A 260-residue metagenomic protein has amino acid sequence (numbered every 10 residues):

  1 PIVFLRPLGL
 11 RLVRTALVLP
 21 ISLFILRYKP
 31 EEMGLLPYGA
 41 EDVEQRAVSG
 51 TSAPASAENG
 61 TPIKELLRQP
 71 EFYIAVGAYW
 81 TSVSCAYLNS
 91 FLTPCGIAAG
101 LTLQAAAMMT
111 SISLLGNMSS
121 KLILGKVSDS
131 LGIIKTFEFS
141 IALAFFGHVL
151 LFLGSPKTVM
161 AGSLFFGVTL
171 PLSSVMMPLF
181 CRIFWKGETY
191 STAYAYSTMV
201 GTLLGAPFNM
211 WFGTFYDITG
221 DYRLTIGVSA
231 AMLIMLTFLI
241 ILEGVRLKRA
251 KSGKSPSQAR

Functional and structural regions predicted by a protein language model:
P1-I2, G96-I97, V127-S128, F212-G220: Interfacial helix-cap and linker-helix signal at transmembrane-aqueous boundaries of multi-pass secondary transporters
V13-G50, L239-G244: C-terminal membrane-cytosol helix-exit motif in multi-pass small-molecule transporters
Y38-F72: Juxtamembrane intracellular "pre-TM" segments in multi-pass secondary transporters
K64-L124: Extracytoplasmic gate region of multi-pass secondary transporters
K135-V149: Structural signature of the two symmetry-related core transmembrane helices
K157-F165: Paired small-residue
L172-W185: Intracellular juxtamembrane helix-capping segments at the cytosolic ends of symmetry-related transmembrane helices
F184-T219: A late C-terminal transmembrane helix in Major Facilitator Superfamily
